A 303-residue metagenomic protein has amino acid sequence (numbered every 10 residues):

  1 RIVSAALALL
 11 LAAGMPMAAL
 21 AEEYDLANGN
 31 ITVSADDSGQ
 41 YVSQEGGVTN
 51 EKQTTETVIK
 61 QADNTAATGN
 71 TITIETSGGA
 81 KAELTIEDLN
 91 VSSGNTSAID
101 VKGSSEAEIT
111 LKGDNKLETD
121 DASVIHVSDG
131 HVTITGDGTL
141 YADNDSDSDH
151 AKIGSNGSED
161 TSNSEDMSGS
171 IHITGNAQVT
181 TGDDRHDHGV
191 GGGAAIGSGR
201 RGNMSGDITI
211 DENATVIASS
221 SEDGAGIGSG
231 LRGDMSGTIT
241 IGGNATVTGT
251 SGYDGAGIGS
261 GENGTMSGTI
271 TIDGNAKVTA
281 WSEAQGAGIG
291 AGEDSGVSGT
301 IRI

Functional and structural regions predicted by a protein language model:
R1-L10: Sec-dependent N-terminal signal peptides
L9-A12, P16-I303: A composition-driven surface/loop motif
